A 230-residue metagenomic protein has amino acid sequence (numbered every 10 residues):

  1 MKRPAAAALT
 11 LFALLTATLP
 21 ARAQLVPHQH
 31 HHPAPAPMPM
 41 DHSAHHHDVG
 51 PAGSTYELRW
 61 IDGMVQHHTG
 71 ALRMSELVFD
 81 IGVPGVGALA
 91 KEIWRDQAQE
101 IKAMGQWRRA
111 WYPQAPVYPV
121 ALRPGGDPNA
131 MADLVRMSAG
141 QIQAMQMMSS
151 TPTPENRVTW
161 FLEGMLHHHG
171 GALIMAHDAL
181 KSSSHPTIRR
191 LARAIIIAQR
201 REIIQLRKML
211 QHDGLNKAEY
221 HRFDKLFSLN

Functional and structural regions predicted by a protein language model:
M1-A8: Bacterial N-terminal signal peptides that target proteins for export
A8-A17: Bacterial N-terminal signal peptides
L19-A23: Sec/Tat signal peptide C-region and signal peptidase I cleavage site
L25-N230: All-alpha RGS (Regulator of G-protein Signaling) helical domain and cognate RGS-like helical scaffolds
